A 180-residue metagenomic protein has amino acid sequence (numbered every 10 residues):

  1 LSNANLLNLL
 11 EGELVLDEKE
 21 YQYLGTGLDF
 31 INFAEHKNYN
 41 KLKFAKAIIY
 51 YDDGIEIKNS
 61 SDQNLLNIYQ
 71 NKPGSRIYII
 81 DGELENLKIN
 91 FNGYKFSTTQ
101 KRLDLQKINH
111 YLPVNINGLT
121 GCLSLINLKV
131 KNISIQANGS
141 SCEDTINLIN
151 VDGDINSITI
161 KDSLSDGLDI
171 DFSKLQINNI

Functional and structural regions predicted by a protein language model:
L1, N8, N71, N117-L119 (+2 more regions): Residues that act as N-cap/strand-start positions at coil-to-secondary-structure junctions
L1, Q176-I180: Short, intrinsically disordered, charge-balanced linker/junction segments flanking boundaries in proteins
A4, E11-Q70: N-terminal domain-start segments of secreted/luminal proteins
L9, L16, L148, G153-I155: Extended beta-sheet lipid-handling architectures
K37, I48-N90, P113-L128, L148: Extracellular beta-strand-rich solenoid/capping regions of secreted or surface-exposed proteins that bind or remodel
S75-R76, K88, S97-I108, S140-L148 (+1 more regions): Short glycine/acidic-rich loop motifs that flank beta-strands on beta-rich extracellular proteins
N90-N92, I126, K131, Q136-N138 (+5 more regions): Feature marks extracellular polysaccharide-active and adherence modules
K107-L112, T120-C122, S134, E143-T145: Periodic aromatic/glycine/histidine/acidic cluster detector with a strong bias toward beta-strand repeat architectures
